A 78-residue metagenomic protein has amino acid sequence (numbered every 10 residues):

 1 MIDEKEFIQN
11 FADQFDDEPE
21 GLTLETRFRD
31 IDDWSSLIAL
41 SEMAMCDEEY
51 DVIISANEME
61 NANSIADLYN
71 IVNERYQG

Functional and structural regions predicted by a protein language model:
I2-M43, E48-G78: Phosphopantetheine-dependent thiolation modules in NRPS/PKS and related acyl-activating systems
